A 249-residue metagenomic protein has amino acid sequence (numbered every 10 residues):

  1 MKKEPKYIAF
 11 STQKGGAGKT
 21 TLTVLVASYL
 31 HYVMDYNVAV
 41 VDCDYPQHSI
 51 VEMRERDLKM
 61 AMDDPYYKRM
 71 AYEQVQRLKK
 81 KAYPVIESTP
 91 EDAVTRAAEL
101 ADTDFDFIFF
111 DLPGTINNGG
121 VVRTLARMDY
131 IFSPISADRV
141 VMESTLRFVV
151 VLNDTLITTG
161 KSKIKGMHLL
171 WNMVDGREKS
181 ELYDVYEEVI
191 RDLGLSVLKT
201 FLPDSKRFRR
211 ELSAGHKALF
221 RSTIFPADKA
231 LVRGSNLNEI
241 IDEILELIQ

Functional and structural regions predicted by a protein language model:
M1-T12: Extreme N-terminal, non-catalytic leader segments that precede Walker-type/kinase nucleotide-binding cores
S11-A17, Y32-F109, G114: P-loop/Walker-type NTP enzyme "switch/lid" segment
T21-L22: Hydrophobic positions on the alpha1 helix immediately C-terminal to the Walker A/P-loop
L25, Y29: Active-site signature of alpha/beta-hydrolase-fold catalytic machinery across serine- and Asp/Cys-nucleophile hydrolases
G119-R139: Inter-motif core of Ras-like GTPase G domains
T145-K161: Conserved C-terminal guanine-recognition region of P-loop GTPase G domains, centered on the G4
M173-S222: Beta-strand-loop-alpha "switch" segments that mediate conformational coupling across diverse proteins
L219-Q249: NTP-binding/hydrolysis catalytic cores, primarily Walker-type P-loop NTPases
